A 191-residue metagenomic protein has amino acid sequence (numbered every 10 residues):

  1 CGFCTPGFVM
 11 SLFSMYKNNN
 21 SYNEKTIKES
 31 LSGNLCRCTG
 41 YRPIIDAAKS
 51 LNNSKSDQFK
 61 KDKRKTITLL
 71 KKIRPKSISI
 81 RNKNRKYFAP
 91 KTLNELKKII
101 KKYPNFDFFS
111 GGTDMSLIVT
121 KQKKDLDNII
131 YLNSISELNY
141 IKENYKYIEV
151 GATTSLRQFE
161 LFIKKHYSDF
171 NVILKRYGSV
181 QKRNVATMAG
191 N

Functional and structural regions predicted by a protein language model:
G2-N191: C-terminal structural segment of proteins
